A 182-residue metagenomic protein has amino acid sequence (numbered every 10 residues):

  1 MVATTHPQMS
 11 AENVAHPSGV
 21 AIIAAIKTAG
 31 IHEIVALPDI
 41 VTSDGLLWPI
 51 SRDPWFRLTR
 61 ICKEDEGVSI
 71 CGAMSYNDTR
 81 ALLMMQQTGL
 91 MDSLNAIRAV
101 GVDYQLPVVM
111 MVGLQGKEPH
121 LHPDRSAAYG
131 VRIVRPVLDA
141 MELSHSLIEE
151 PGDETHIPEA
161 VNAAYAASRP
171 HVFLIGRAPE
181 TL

Functional and structural regions predicted by a protein language model:
V2-L182: Thiamine diphosphate
